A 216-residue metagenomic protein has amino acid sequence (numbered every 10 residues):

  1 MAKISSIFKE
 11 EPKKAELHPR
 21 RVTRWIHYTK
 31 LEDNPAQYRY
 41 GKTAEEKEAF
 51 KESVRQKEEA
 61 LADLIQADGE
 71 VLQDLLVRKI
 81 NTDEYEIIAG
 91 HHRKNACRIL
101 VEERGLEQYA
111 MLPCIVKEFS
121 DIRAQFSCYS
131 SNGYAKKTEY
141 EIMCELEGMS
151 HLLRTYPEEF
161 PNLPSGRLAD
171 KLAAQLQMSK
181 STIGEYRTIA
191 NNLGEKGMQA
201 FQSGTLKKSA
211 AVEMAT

Functional and structural regions predicted by a protein language model:
M1-I115: Short, charged/polar connector segments at secondary-structure boundaries
Y40, N95-N192, A215: Amphipathic, charge-rich alpha-helical segments that serve as recognition/docking helices
D68, L153-Y156, G204: Short coil/turn helix-boundary motifs
V71, M178, I183, S203-L206: Conserved catalytic breakage-reunion loop centered on the nucleophilic residue
A200-T216: Intrinsically disordered, low-complexity basic tails/linkers immediately adjacent to helix-turn-helix/homeobox/MYB/SANT
